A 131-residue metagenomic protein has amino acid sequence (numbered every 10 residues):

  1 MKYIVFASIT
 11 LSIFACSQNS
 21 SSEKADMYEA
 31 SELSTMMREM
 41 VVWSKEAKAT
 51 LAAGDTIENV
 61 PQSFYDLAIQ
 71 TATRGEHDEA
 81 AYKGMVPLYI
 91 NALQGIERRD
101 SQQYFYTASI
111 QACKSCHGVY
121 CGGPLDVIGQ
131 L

Functional and structural regions predicted by a protein language model:
M1-I4: Positively charged n-region of N-terminal signal peptides that target proteins for export
F6, S17-Q18: N-terminal targeting and processing segments of secreted/endomembrane and organelle-targeted proteins
I13-A15: C-terminal motif of bacterial Sec signal peptides marking the signal peptidase cleavage site
N19-I110, L125-L131: Extracytoplasmic c-type cytochrome modules immediately beyond a signal peptide or single-pass transmembrane anchor
S109-C121: The canonical Cys-X-X-Cys-His
